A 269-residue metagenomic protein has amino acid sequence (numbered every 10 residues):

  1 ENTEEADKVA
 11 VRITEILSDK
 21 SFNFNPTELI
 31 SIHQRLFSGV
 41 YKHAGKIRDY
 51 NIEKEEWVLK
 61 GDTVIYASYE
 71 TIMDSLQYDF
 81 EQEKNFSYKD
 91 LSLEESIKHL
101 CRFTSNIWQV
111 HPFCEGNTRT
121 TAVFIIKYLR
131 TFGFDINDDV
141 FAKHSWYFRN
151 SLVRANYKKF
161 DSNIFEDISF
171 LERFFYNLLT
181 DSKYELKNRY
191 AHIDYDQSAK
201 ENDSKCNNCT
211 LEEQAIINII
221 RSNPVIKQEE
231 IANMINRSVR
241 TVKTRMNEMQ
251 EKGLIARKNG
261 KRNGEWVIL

Functional and structural regions predicted by a protein language model:
E1-L269: FIC/Doc superfamily catalytic core
